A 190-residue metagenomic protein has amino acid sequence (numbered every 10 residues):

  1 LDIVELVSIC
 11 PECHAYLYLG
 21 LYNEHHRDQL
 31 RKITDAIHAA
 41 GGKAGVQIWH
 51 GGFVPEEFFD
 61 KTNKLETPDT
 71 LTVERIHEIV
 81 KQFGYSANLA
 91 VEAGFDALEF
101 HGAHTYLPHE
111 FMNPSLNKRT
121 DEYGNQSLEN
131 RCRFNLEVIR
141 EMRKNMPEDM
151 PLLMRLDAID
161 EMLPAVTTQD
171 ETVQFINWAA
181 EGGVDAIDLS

Functional and structural regions predicted by a protein language model:
L1-S190: Flavin-dependent oxidoreductase catalytic cores
